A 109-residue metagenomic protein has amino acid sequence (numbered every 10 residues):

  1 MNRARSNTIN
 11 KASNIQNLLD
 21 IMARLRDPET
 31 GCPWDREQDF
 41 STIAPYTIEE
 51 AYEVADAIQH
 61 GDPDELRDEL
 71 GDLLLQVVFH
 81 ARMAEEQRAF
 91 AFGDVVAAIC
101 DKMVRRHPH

Functional and structural regions predicted by a protein language model:
M1-L70, L75-H109: Flexible "arm" and connector segments at domain edges
